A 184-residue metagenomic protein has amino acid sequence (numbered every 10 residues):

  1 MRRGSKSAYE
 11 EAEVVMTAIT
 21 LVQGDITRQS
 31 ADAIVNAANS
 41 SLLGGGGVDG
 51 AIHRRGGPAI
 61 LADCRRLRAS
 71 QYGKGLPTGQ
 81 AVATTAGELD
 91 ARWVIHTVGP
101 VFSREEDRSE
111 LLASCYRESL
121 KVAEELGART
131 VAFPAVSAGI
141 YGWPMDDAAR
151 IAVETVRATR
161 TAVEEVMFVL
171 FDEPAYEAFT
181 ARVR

Functional and structural regions predicted by a protein language model:
M1-R184: Macrodomain-like recognition of ADP-ribose-binding/processing modules
